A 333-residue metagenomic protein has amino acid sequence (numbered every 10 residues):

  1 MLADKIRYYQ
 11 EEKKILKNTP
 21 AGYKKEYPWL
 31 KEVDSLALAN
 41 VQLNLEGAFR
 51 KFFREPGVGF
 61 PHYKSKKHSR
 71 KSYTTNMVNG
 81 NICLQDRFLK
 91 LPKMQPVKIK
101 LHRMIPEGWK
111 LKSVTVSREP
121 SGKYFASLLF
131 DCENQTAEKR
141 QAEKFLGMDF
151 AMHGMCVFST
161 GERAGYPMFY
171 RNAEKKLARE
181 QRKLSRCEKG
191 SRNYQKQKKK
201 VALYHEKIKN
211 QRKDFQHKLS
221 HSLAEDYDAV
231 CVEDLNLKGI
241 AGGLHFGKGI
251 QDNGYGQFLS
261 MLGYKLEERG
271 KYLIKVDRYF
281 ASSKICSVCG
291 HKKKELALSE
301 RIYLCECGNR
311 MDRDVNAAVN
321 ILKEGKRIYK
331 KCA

Functional and structural regions predicted by a protein language model:
M1-A333: Nucleic-acid substrate recognition interfaces
